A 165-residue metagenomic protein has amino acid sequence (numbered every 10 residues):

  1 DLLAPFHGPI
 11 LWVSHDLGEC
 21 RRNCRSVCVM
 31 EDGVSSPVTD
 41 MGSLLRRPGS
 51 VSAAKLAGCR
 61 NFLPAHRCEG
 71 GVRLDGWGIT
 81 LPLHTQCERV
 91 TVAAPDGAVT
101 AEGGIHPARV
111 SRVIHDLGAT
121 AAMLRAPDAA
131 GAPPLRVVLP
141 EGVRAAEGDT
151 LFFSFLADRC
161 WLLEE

Functional and structural regions predicted by a protein language model:
D1-H7: Helical segment within the ABC ATPase nucleotide-binding domain
A4, S14-G78: Internal alpha/beta loop-helix hairpins
R60-F62, G70-E165: Non-catalytic connector elements of ABC transporters
